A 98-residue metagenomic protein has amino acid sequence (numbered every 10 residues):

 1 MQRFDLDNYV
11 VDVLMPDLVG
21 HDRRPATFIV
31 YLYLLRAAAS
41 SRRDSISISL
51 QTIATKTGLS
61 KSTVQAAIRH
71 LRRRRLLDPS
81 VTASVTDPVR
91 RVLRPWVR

Functional and structural regions predicted by a protein language model:
M1-T55, T86: Short recognition helix of helix-turn-helix/winged-helix DNA-binding domains
S60-R98: Winged-helix/helix-turn-helix nucleic-acid-interaction surface
